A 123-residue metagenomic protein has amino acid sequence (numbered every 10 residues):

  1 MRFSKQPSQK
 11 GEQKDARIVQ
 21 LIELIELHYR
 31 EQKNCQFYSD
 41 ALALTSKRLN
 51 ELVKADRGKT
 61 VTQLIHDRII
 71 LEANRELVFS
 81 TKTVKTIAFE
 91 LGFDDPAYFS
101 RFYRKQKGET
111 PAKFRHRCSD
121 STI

Functional and structural regions predicted by a protein language model:
M1-P7, I22-N34, V53, R57 (+3 more regions): Basic, amphipathic alpha-helical hairpins
S8-I18, L24, K59-R68: Short, Lys/Arg-enriched anionic-surface-contact patches
Q32-C35, S39-D40, L44-D67, L71: Charge-rich, low-complexity intrinsically disordered segments
Q36, K47, T83-T86, P96-A97 (+1 more regions): Residues within helix-turn-helix
L42, L91-G92, Y103: Core residues of bacterial helix-turn-helix
L49-N50, Y98-F99, Y103: Short hydrophobic/aromatic patch on the recognition helix
A55-D94, H116-I123: Terminal helix-turn-helix DNA-binding modules in bacterial transcription factors
R101-I123: …primarily DNA-binding HTH/wHTH and HhH modules…
